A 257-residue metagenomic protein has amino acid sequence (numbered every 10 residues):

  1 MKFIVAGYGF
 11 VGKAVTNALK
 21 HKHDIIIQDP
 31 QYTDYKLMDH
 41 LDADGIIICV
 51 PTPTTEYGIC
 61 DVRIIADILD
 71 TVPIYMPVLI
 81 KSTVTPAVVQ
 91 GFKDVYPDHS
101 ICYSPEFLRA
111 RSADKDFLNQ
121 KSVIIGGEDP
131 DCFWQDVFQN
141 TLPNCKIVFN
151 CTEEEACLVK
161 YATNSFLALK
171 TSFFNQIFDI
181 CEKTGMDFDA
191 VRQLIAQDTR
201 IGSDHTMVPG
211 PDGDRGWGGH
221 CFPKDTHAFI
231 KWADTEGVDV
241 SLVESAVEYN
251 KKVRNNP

Functional and structural regions predicted by a protein language model:
M1-D42: NAD(P)+-binding Rossmann beta1-loop-alpha1 motif at the extreme N-terminus of oxidoreductases
N17, H21, D70, D94 (+1 more regions): Short, well-ordered alpha-helices that flank and scaffold nucleotide-derived cofactor binding pockets
Q28-P30, C102-S104, N150-E153, L194 (+1 more regions): Conserved beta-strand termini and adjacent loop/short-helix elements that scaffold enzyme active sites in alpha/beta
K36-P77: Rossmann-like NAD(P)-binding element
D39, K115-L118, T141, T206-D212: Solvent-exposed alpha-helices and their adjacent loops that cap or buttress functional pockets in soluble metabolic
V50, P77-K160, F229: Rossmann-fold dinucleotide-binding core
E154-C157, L169-P257: Interdomain hinge/lid region at the active-site interface of Rossmann-like NAD(P)-dependent oxidoreductases
